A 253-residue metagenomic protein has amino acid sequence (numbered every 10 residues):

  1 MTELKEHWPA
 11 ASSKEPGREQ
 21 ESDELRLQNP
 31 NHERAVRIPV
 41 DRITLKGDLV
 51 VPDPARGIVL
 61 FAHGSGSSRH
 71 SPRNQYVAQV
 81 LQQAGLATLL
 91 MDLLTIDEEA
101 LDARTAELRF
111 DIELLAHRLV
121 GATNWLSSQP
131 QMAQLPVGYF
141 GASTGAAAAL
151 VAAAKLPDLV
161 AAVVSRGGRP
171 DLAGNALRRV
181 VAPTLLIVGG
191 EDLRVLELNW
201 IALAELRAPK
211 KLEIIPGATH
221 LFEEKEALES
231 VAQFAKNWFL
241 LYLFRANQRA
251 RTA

Functional and structural regions predicted by a protein language model:
T2-P54: N-terminal cap/lid segment of alpha/beta-hydrolase-fold proteins
V36-M132, E223-E226, S230: Serine-hydrolase catalytic machinery in alpha/beta-hydrolase-like enzymes
Q131-S143: Alpha/beta-hydrolase fold nucleophile elbow
D158-P170: A conserved short beta-strand
V180, L186-V188: Short beta-strand/loop motif that positions the catalytic acidic residue of the alpha/beta-hydrolase fold
L193-L198: Conserved alpha/beta-hydrolase "acid-adjacent" motif
L206-L221: Catalytic histidine neighborhood in serine/cysteine hydrolases with alpha/beta-hydrolase-type architecture
A218, E226-A253: Catalytic active-site module of serine/aspartate enzymes centered on a nucleophile-bearing elbow/loop
